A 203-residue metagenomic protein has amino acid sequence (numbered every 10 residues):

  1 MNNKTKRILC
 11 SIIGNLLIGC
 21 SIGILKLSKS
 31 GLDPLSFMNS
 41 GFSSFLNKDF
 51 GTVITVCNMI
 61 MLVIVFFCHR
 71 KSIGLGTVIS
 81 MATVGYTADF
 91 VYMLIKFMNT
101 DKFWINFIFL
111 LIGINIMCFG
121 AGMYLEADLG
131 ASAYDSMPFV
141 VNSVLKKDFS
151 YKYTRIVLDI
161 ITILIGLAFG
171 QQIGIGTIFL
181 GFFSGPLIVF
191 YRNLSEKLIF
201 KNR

Functional and structural regions predicted by a protein language model:
M1-R203: Core subunits and conserved enzymes of cellular information-processing and envelope-translocation systems across
